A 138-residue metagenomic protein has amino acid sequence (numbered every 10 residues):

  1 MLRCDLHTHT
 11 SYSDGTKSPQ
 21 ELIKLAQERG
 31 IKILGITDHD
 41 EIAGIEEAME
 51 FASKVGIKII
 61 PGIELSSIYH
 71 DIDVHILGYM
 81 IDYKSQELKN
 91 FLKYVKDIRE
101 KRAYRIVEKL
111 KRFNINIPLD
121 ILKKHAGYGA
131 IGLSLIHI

Functional and structural regions predicted by a protein language model:
M1-I72: An N-terminally biased module of ancient metal coordination in phosphate/nucleic-acid-related enzymes
L22-I33, D97-K109: Alpha-helical scaffold segments that flank or form the walls of functional sites
I63, M80-D82, N114: Generic hydrophobic/packing signal
I68-E100: Active-site gating loops and adjacent loop-to-helix segments of metal-dependent hydrolytic enzymes
R99-H125: Conserved phosphoryl-transfer catalytic core
H125-L133: Cysteine-centric redox/oxidoreductase cores and disulfide-bonded domains
I136-I138: Conserved small/polar residues in nucleotide/adenosyl-binding loops
